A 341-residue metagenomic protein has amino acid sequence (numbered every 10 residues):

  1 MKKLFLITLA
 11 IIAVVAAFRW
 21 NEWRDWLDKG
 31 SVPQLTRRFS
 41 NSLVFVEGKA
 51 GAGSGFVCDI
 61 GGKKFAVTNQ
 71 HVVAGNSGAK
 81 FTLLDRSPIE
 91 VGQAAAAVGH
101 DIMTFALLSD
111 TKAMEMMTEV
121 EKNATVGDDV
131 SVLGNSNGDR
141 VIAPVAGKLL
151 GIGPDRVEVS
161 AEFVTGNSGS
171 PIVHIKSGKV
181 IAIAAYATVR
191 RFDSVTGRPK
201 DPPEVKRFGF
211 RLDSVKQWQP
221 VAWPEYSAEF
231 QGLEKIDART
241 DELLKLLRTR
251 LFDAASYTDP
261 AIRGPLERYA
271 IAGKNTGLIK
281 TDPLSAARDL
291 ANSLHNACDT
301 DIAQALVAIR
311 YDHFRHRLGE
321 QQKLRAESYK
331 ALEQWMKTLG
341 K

Functional and structural regions predicted by a protein language model:
F5-A17: Hydrophobic membrane-insertion alpha-helices, especially the h-region of bacterial N-terminal signal peptides
A13, F210-G340: PDZ/PDZ-like groove recognition
V15-L27: Membrane-interface motif at the C-terminal end of an N-terminal transmembrane signal
R24-Q34, A79-K80, K112-A113, V180-P260: C-terminal cap/linker of serine protease catalytic domains
G30-V32, S42-A66, P88-E90, V145-A146 (+1 more regions): A conserved glycine-rich beta-strand in the N-terminal activation segment of trypsin-fold
A52, G61-I142, R156-E158, Y226-F230 (+1 more regions): Conserved active-site neighborhood of the chymotrypsin/trypsin-like protease fold
G62-K64, H174-I181: Short, glycine-anchored, charge-dense loop/turn motifs used at functional sites
S109-S168, I183-F210: Flexible, gly/ser-rich surface segments that form the specificity/activation loops bordering the active-site cleft
